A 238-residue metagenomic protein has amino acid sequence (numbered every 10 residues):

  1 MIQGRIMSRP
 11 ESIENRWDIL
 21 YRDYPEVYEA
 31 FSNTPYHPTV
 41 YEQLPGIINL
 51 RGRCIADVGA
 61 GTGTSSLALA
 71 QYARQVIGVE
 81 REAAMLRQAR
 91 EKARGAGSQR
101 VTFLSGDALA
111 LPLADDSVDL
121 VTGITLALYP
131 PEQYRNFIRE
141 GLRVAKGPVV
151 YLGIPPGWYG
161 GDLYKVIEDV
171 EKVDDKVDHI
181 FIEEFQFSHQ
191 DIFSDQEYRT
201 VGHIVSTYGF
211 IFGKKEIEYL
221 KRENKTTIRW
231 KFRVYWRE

Functional and structural regions predicted by a protein language model:
I2-R51: Conserved class I S-adenosyl-L-methionine
A56, T62-A110: Class I SAM-dependent methyltransferase SAM/SAH-binding core
L69, E140-G141: Class I S-adenosylmethionine-dependent transferase superfamily signal
T122: A conserved beta-strand element that flanks and buttresses the S-adenosyl-L-methionine
T125-L126: Short catalytic micro-motifs in class I SAM-dependent methyltransferases
Y129-E140: A short, conserved alpha-helix within the catalytic core of class I
V150-D178: Conserved class I S-adenosyl-L-methionine
E183, H189-E238: Conserved Class I S-adenosyl-L-methionine
